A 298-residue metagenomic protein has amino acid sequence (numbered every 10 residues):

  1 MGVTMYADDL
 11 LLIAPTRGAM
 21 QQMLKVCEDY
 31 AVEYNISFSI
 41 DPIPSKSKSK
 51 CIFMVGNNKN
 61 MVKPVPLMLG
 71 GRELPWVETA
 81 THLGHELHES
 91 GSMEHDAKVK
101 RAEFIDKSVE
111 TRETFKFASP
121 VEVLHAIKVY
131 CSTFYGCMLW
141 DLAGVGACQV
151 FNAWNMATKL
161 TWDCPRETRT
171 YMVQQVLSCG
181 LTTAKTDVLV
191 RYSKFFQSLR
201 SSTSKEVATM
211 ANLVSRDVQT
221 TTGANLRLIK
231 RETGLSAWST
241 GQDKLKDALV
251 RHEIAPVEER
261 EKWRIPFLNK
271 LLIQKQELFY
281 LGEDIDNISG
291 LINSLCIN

Functional and structural regions predicted by a protein language model:
V3-E33, G56-N58, E89-M93: Catalytic palm subdomain of template-directed nucleic-acid polymerases, centered on the conserved carboxylate motif
D8-L10, A31, F38, C51-F53 (+5 more regions): Mobile genetic element proteins and their domesticated derivatives, centered on retroelements and DNA transposons
C27, V150-T161: Short amphipathic alpha-helical coiled-coil/interface segments
I40-E78: Short, conserved micro-motifs composed of acidic
I43, V121-H125, L139-G144, E167-V176 (+1 more regions): Short coil/turn segments at secondary-structure boundaries
I43-G56, A147-N155, T170-G180: A glycine-rich phosphate-binding loop feature that marks nucleotide/adenosyl-phosphate handling sites
G71-L142: Basic, alpha-helical interaction scaffolds
A153-W154, P165-N298: Extended C-terminal regions of large enzymes
